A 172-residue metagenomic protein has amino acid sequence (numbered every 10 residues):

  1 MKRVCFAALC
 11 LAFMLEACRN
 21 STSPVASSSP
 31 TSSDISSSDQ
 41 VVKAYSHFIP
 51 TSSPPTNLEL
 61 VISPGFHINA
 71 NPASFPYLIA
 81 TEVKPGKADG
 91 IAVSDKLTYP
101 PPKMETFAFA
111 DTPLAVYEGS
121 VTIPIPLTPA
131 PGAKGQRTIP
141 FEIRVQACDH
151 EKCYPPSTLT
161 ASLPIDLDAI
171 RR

Functional and structural regions predicted by a protein language model:
M1-K2, R19: N-terminal hydrophobic targeting signals that begin at the initiator methionine
K2-A8: Sec-dependent signal peptide recognition, specifically the positively charged N-region followed immediately by
M14-A17: C-terminal motif of bacterial Sec signal peptides marking the signal peptidase cleavage site
R19-R172: Extracellular/lumen-exposed scaffold segments
